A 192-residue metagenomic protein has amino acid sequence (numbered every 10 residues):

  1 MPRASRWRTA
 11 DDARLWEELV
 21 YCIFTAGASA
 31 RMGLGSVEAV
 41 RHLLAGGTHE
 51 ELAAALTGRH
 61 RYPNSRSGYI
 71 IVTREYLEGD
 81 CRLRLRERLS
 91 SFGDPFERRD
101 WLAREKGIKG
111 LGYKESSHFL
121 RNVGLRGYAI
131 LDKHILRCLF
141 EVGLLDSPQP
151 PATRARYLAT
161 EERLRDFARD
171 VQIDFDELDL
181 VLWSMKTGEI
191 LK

Functional and structural regions predicted by a protein language model:
M1-R61, R66-G68: Structure-specific DNA junction-binding interface
M1-W7, S67, R82-D100, K106-K192: C-terminal accessory module of base-excision DNA glycosylases/AP lyases that mediates lesion recognition and DNA
E18-G27, V72-E75, R121, L180-T187: Short, hydrophobic/amphipathic alpha-helical patches that form generic packing surfaces within helical domains
F24-M32, L44-A45, E78, G127 (+2 more regions): Short alpha-helix boundary/capping elements
S36-A39, Y76, F119, V171: Short alpha-helical scaffold segments that flank and stabilize functional sites
A39-K109: Alpha-helical ds-nucleic-acid-binding substructure associated with the helix-hairpin-helix region of base-excision DNA
